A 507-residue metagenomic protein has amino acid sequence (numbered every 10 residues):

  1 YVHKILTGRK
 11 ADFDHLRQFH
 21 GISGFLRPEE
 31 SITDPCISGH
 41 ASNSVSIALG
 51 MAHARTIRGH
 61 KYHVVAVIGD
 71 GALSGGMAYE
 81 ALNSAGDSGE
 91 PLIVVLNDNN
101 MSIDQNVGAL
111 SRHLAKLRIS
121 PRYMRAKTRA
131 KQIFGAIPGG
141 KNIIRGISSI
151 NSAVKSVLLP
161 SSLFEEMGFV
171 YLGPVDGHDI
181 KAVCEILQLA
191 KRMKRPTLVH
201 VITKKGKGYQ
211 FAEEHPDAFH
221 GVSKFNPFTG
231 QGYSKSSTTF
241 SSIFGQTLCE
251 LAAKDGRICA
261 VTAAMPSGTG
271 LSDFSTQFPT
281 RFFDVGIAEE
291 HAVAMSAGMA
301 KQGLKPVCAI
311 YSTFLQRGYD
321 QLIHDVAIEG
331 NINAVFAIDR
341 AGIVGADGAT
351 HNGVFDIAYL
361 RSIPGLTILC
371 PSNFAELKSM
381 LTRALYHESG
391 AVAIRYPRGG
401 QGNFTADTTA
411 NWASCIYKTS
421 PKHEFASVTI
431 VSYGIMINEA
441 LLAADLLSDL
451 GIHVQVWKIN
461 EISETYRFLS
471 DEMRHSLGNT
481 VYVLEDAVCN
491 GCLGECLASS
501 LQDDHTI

Functional and structural regions predicted by a protein language model:
Y1-S88, I258, T262-A263, L271-S272: Cofactor-binding active-site loop characterized by glycine-rich and histidine/acidic residues
L6, T203-Q316, H324-G330, N411-W412 (+2 more regions): Non-catalytic terminal/interface segments that mediate subunit docking, oligomerization, and allosteric communication
D12-I22, G86-D104, R122-R125, F283 (+2 more regions): A glycine-rich helix N-cap at a beta->alpha junction
R17, L26-V45, I68-A72, V175-G177 (+6 more regions): Active-site nucleophile and cofactor-binding loops and adjacent substrate-binding regions of central metabolic enzymes
C36-I37, H60-G75, L92-V95, I258-V261 (+3 more regions): A short, small-residue-rich loop immediately preceding and capping a beta-strand
N99-F244: Long, well-ordered, tryptophan-enriched scaffold segments
E185-Q188, H220-G221, T239-K254, G270-T276 (+4 more regions): Glycine-/acidic-rich phosphate or pyrophosphate-binding loops and their flanking alpha/beta elements
F225-S236, G345-D347, L366-T367, V488 (+1 more regions): Peripheral docking tails and interdomain loops at the edges of cofactor- or intermediate-handling domains
